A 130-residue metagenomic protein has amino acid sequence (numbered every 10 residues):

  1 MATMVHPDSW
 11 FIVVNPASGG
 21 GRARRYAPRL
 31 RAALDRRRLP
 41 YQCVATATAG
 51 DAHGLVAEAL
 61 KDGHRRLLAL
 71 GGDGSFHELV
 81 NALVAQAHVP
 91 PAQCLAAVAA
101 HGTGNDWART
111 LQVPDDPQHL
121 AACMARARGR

Functional and structural regions predicted by a protein language model:
M1-L70, H77, N81, Q118-A121: ATP/NTP phosphate-donor binding region
R36-R37, T46, V84-R130: Catalytic core of DAGKc-family lipid kinases
G72-D73, G102: Gly/Ser-rich catalytic serine loop of serine hydrolases
S75-H77, D106: Short, active-site-adjacent cap segments at secondary-structure transitions
